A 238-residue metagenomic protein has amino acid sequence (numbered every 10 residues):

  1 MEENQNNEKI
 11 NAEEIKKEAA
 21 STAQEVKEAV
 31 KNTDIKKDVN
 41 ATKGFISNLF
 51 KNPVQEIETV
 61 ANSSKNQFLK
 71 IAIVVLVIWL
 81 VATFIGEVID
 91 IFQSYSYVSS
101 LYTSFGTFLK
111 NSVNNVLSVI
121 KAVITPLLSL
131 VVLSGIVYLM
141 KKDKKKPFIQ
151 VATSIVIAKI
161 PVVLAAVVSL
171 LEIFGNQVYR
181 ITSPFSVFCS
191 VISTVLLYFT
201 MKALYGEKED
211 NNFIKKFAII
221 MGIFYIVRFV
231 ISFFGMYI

Functional and structural regions predicted by a protein language model:
E2-W79: N-terminal juxtamembrane cytosolic/stromal segments of multi-pass membrane proteins
N40-V74, V137-I157, L197-I220: Membrane-interface extramembranous regions at the lipid-water interface
N52-P53, I91-L101, V131-L139: Hydrophobic transmembrane alpha-helix segments characteristic of membrane transport and insertion machinery
S64-A72, S104-V119, V123, P147 (+4 more regions): Hydrophobic, aromatic-rich alpha-helical transmembrane segments and their membrane-interface anchor motifs
V74-V81, T125-V132, I157-L164, I219 (+2 more regions): Hydrophobic alpha-helical transmembrane segments of multipass membrane transporters and ion channels, focusing on
L76-S94: Alpha-helical transmembrane segments of multi-pass membrane proteins
T103-I173: Alpha-helical transmembrane segments with an aromatic anchor "belt"
I173-I238: Terminal transmembrane helical module of multi-pass membrane proteins
